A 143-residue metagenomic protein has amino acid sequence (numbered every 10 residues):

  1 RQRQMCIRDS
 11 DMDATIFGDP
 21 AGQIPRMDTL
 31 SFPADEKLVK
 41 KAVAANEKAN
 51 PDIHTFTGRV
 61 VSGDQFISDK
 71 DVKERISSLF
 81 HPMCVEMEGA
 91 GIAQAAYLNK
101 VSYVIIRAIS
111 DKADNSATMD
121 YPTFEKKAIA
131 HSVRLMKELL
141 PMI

Functional and structural regions predicted by a protein language model:
Q2-I7: Short, small-residue-biased leader/transition segments that mark boundaries at the very start of proteins
D9-C84, A95, N99: Active-site rim beta-loop-alpha module in soluble metabolic enzymes
F32-K40, K70, E86, A90 (+2 more regions): Electropositive phosphate-/nucleotide-binding environments in soluble metabolic enzymes
K41-A45, R75, G91, H131-E138: Alpha-helical scaffold segments in soluble metabolic enzymes
D71, R75-E86, A90-E125: Active-site-adjacent mobile loop/cap segments within catalytic or ligand-binding domains
A113-I143: His/Asp/Glu-rich mid-to-C-terminal helical/loop segments that flank catalytic regions of hydrolases
